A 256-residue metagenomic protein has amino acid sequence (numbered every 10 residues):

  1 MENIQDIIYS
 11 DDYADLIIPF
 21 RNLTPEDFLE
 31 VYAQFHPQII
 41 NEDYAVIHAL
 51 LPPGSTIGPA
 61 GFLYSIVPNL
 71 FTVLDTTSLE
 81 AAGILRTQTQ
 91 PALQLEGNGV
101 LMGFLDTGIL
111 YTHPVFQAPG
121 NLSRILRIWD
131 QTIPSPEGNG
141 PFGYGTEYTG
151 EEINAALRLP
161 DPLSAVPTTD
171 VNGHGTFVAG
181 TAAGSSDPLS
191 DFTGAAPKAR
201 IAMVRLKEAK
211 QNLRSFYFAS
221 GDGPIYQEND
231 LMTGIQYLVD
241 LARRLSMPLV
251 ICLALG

Functional and structural regions predicted by a protein language model:
M1-L101, G108-R124: Autoinhibitory propeptides
I18-P19, I47-A49, I153-L157, L238: Generic hydrophobic, helix-prone segments enriched in Leu/Val/Ile
E26-A33, A155, D240-R244: Polar/charged alpha-helical tracts
P68-L70, I235-G256: Short acidic, glycine-rich surface-loop motifs adjacent to enzyme active sites
Q90-N229, S246-V250: Subtilisin-like serine protease catalytic core
